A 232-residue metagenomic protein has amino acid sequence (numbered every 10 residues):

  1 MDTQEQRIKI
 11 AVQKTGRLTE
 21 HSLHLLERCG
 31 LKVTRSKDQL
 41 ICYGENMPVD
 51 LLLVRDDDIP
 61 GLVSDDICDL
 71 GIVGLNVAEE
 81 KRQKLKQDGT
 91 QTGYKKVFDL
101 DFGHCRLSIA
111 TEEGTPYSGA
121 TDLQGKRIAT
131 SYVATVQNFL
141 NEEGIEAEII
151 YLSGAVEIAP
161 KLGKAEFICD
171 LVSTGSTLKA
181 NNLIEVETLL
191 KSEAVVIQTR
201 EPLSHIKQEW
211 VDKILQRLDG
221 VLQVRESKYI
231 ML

Functional and structural regions predicted by a protein language model:
M1-P48, G74-D101, R106, T115-L232: Small-molecule-sensing regulatory modules
P48-D69: Short, structured active-site "lid" loops
G61, R106-A110: Signature of uroporphyrinogen-III synthase
